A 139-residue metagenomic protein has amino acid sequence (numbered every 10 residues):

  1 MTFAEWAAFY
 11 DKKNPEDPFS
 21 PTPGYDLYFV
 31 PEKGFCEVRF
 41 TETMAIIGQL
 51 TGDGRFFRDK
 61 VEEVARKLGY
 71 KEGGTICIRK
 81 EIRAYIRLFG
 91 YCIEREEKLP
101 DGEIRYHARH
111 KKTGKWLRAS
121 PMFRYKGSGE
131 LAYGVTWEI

Functional and structural regions predicted by a protein language model:
M1, Y10, F19-T22, Y28-P31 (+2 more regions): Alpha-helix C-terminal capping segments
M1-D17, T43, E138: Short amphipathic alpha-helix that is part of the acyltransferase structural core
P15-E32, L88, A108-K111: Short, solvent-exposed secondary-structure boundary motifs
P21-R55, Y125, I139: Conserved donor-binding loop and adjoining core beta-sheet/short helix segment in diverse acyl/aminoacyl transferases
V30, V38, H107-K111, Y133-W137: Short beta-strand element of the conserved SAM-dependent methyltransferase core
T41-G90, E97-G102: Acyl-donor binding region in acyl/amide transferases
C92-K111, W116-A132: Conserved catalytic-core motifs of GNAT/GCN5-like acyltransferases
